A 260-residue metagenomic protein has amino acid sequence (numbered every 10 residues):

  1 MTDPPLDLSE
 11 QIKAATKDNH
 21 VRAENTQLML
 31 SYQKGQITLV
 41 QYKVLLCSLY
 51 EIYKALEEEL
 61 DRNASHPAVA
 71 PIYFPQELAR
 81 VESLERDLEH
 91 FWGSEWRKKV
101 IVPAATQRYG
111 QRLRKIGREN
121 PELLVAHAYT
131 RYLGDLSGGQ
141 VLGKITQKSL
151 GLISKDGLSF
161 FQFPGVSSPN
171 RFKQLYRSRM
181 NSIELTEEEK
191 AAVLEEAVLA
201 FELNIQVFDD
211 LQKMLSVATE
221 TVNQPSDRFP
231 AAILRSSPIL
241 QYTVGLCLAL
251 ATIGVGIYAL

Functional and structural regions predicted by a protein language model:
M1-L260: Metal- and O2-centered redox machinery and metal/ROS homeostasis
